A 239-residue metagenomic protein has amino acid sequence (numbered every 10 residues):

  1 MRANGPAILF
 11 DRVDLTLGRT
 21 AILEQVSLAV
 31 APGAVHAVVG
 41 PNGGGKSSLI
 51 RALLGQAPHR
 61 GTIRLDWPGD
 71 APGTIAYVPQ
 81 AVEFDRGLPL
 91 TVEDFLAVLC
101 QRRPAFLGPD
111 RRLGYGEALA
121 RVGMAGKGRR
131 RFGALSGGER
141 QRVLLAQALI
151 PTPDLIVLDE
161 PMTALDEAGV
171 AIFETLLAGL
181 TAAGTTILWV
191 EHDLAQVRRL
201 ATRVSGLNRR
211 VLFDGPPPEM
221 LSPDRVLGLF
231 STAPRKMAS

Functional and structural regions predicted by a protein language model:
D110-K127: Conserved ABC ATPase "signature" region
R131-L135: Conserved ABC ATPase signature
T152: Conserved catalytic motifs of ABC-family nucleotide-binding domains
I156-E160: Catalytic Walker B motif of ABC-type/P-loop ATPase nucleotide-binding domains
E167-G169: Helix N-cap at the start of a conserved alpha-helix in ABC-type nucleotide-binding domains
E191-H192: H-loop/switch region of ABC-family ATPase nucleotide-binding domains
V204-P216: H-loop (His-switch) and adjacent beta-strand-loop-beta switch element of ABC-type ATPase nucleotide-binding domains
